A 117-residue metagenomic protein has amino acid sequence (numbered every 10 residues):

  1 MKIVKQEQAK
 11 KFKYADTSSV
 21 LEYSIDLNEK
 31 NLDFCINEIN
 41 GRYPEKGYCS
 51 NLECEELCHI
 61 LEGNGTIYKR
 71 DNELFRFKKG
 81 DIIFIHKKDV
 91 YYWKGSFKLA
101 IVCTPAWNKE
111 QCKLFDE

Functional and structural regions predicted by a protein language model:
M1-I36, G41, E45-Y48, F115-E117: A short, N-terminal "cap"/entry segment at the start of jelly-roll beta-barrel domains of the cupin/DSBH fold
I3, N31, G95-E117: Double-stranded beta-helix
K5, D71-K88: Short acidic-glycine-tyrosine-enriched beta hairpin
D26, C49, L74-F75, Y91: Short secondary-structure boundary/capping segments
F34-E38, L57, L74, I82-F84: Conserved hydrophobic/aromatic beta-strand scaffold that supports enzyme active sites
G47, I67-Y68, I85, D89-S96 (+1 more regions): Short beta-strand His + acidic residue motifs that chelate non-heme Fe in jelly-roll/DSBH and cupin folds
N51-K79, C112-F115: A short beta-strand-loop-beta hairpin characteristic of the jelly-roll/cupin
